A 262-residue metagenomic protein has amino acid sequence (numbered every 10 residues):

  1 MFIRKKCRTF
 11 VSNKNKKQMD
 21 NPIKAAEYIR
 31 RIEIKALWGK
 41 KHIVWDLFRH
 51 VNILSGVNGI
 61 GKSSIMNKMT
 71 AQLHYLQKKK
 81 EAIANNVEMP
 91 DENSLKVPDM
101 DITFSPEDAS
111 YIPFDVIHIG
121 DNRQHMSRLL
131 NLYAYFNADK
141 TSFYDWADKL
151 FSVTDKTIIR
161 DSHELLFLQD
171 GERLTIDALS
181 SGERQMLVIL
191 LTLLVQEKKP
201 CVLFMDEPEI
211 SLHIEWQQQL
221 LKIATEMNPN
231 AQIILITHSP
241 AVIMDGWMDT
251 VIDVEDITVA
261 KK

Functional and structural regions predicted by a protein language model:
F2, F10-K16, A25, N67-P113: Conserved P-loop NTP-binding catalytic core
F2-Y75, R160-K262: Switch/communication elements of ASCE P-loop NTPase nucleotide-binding domains
K68, L76, K80, M126 (+2 more regions): Amphipathic alpha-helical interaction segments
K68, S142-L150, I223: Amphipathic alpha-helical segments that form well-ordered structural scaffolds and often line/cohere around active
P90, K96-D148: Coupling/switch segment of ABC-type P-loop NTPase heads
Y135, Y144, D155-L165: Short acidic alpha-helical/loop segments enriched in Asp/Glu that coordinate divalent cations
V153-K156, A241: DNA-binding patch around the recognition helix
